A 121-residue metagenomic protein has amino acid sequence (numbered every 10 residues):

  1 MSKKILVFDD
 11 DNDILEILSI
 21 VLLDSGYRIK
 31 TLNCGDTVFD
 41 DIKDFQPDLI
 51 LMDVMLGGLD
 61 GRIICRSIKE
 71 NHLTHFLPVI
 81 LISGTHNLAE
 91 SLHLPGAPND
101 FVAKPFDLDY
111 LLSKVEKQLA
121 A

Functional and structural regions predicted by a protein language model:
N12-K30: Two-component/phosphorelay signaling modules centered on CheY-like receiver
L15, G57, H75: The feature encodes the CheY-like receiver
T31-L49: Acidic, metal-coordinating helix/loop segments flanking the phosphotransfer/catalytic sites of two-component signaling
Q46-D48, L73-P78: His-Asp phosphorelay/catalytic-motif detector in bacterial-type signaling
D53: Active-site residues of response regulator receiver
F106-E116: C-terminal output helix
